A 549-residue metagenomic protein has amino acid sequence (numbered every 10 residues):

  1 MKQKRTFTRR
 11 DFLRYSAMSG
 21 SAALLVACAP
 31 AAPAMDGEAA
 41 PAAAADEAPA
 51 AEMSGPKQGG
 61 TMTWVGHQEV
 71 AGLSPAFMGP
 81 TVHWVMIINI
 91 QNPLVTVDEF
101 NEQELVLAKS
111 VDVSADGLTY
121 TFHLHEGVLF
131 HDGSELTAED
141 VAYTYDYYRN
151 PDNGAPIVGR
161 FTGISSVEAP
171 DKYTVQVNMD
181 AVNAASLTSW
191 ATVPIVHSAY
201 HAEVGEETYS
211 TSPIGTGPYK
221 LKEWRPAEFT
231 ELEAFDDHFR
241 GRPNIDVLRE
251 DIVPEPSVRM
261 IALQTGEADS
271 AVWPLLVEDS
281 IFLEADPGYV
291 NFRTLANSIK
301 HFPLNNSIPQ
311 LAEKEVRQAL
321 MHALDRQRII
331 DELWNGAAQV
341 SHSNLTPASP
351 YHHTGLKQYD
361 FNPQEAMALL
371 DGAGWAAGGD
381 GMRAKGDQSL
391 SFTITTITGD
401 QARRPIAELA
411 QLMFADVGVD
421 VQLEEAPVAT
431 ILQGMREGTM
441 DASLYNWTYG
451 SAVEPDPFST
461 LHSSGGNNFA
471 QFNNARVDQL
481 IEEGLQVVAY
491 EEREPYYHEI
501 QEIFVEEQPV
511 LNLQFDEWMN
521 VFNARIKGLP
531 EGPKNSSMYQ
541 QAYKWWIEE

Functional and structural regions predicted by a protein language model:
M1-G59, S166, A202, G379 (+1 more regions): Short, low-complexity disordered leader/linker segments with a strong preference for bacterial N-terminal type II
F7, F12-V26, R225, A323-K357 (+3 more regions): Detector for C-terminal structural segments
T63, T137-D146, K172-N178, G217-P218 (+7 more regions): Alpha-helical secondary-structure segments
V65-A115, D146, I214-G215: N-terminal lobe/hinge region of extracytoplasmic solute-binding protein
H67, S166-E168, K222-E233, R249-I308 (+5 more regions): Extracellular/periplasmic solute-recognition and catalytic clefts
D98-E102, W190-P243, V247, E255 (+2 more regions): Gly/Pro-rich hinge or "lid" segments in bacterial periplasmic/extracellular proteins
K109-G154, Q176, A262, Q310-A312: Aromatic- and charge-enriched surface segment that lines or borders ligand/interaction sites
H123, I157-H201: Surface-exposed binding/hinge segments that line and control ligand-binding clefts or catalytic entry sites
